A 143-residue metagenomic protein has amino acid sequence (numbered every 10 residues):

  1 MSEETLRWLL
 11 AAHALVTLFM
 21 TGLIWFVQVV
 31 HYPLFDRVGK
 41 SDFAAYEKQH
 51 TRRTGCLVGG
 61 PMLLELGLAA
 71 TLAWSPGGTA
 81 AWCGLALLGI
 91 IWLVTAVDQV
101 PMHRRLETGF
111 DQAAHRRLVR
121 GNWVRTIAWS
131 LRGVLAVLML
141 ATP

Functional and structural regions predicted by a protein language model:
E4-G60, L64, P101, E107-R117: Interfacial loop at the N-terminal end of multi-pass membrane proteins
H13, V58-T71, R125-L135: Core segments of transmembrane alpha-helices that mediate helix-helix packing or line hydrophobic substrate/ligand
L68-G89: Transmembrane helix-loop-helix
L72, P76, D111-R120, V124: Multi-pass alpha-helical membrane architecture of UbiA-family and related isoprenoid/lipid prenyltransferases
G84-W92, L106, N122-W123: Hydrophobic alpha-helical segments of small multi-pass membrane proteins
G89-P101: Mid-bilayer segments of alpha-helical transmembrane spans in multi-pass integral membrane proteins that mediate
A136-P143: Juxtamembrane boundary at the C-terminal end of a transmembrane helix
